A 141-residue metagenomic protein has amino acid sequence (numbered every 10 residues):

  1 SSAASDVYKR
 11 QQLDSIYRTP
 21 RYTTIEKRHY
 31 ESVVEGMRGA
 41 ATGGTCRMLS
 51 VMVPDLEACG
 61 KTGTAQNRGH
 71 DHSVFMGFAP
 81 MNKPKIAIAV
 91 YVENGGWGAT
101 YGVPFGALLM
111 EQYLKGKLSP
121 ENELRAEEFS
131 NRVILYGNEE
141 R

Functional and structural regions predicted by a protein language model:
S5, K9-Y22, R28-H29, V34-P120: Active-site beta-strand/loop architecture of penicillin-binding DD-peptidases
E121-R141: Short, highly charged C-terminal tails/helix-capping segments
